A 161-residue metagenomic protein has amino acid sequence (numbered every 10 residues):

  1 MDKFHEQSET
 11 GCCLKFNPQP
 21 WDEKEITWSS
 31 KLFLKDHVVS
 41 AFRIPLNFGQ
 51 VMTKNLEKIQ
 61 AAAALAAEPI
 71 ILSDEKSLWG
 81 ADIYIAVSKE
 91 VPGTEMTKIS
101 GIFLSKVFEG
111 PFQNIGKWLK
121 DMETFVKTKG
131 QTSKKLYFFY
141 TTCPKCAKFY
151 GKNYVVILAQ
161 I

Functional and structural regions predicted by a protein language model:
M1-I161: A solvent-exposed interaction/effector surface
